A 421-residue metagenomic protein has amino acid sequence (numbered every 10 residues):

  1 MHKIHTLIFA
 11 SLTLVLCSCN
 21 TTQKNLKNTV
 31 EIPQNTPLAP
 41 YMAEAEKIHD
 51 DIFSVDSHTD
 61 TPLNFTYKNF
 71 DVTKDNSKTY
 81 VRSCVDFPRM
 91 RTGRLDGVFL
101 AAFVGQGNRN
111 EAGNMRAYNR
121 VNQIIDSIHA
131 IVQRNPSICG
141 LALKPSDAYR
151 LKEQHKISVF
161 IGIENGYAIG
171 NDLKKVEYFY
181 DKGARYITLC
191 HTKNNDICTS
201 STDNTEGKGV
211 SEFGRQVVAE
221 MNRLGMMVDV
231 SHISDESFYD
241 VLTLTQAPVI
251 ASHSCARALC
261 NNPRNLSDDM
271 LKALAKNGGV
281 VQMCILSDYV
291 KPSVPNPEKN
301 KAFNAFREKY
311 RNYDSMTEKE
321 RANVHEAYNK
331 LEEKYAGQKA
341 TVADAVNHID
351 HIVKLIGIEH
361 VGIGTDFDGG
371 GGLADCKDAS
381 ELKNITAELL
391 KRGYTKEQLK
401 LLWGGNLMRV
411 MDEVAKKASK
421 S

Functional and structural regions predicted by a protein language model:
H2-A10: Sec-dependent signal peptide recognition, specifically the positively charged N-region followed immediately by
S11-T13, G183: Short, linear, compositionally biased motifs with a strong N-terminal bias
V15-S18: C-terminal motif of bacterial Sec signal peptides marking the signal peptidase cleavage site
N20-G207, N261-S421: N-terminal hydrophobic targeting/anchoring segments and the immediately downstream early-domain regions of hydrolases
A168-G170, D181-N265: Divalent metal-binding pocket/active-site signature
